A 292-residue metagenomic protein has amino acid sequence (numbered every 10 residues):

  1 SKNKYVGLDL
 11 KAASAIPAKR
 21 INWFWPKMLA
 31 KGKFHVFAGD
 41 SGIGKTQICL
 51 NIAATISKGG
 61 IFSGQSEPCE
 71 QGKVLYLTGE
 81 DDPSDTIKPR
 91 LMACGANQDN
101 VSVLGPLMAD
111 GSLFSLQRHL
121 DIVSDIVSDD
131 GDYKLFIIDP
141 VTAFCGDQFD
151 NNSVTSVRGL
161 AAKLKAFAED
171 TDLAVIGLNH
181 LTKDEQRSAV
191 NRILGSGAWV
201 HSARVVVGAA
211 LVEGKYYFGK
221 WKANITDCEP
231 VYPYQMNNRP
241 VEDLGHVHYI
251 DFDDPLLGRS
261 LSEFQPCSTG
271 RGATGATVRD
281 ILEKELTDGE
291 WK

Functional and structural regions predicted by a protein language model:
S1-K4, D129-D132, D170-T171, V212-K292: C-terminal regions of RecA-like/P-loop NTPase motor modules
N3-K4, A13, R20, F24-W25 (+9 more regions): Conserved inter-motif catalytic segment of the P-loop NTP-binding fold
A30: Residues immediately N-terminal to the Walker A/P-loop in ABC ATPase nucleotide-binding domains
F34-H35, V74: Conserved beta-strand position immediately N-terminal to the Walker
V36-F37, G42, T46-Q47, C69 (+1 more regions): Phosphate-binding/switch region of NTP-binding enzymes
I48, I52: Hydrophobic positions on the alpha1 helix immediately C-terminal to the Walker A/P-loop
S57: Gly/Ala-rich phosphate-binding loop of Rossmann-like dinucleotide-binding domains, activating on the conserved
